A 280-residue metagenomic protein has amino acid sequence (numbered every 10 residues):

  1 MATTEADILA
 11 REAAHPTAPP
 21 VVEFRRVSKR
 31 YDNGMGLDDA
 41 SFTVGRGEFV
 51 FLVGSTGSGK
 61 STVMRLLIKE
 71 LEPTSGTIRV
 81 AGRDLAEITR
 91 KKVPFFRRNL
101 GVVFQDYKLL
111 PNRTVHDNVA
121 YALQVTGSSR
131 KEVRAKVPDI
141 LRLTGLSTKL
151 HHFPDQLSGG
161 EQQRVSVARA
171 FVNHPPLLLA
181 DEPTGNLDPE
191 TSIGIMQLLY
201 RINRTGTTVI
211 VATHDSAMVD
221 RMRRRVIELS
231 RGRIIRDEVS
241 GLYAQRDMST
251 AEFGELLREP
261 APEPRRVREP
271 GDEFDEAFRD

Functional and structural regions predicted by a protein language model:
I68: Helix-to-loop junction immediately C-terminal to a conserved catalytic motif
G76-D84: Conserved ABC transporter NBD signature motif
L85-G101, R130, I202-R204, R246-S249: ABC ATPase NBD coupling module
R113-A120: Short coil-to-helix segment of the ABC ATPase nucleotide-binding domain corresponding to the Q-loop/switch region
F153-L157, E161-Q163: Conserved ABC ATPase signature
V172-P176: A short, proline-enriched helix->beta-strand linker immediately N-terminal to the Walker B motif in ABC-type P-loop
L178-D181: Catalytic Walker B motif of ABC-type/P-loop ATPase nucleotide-binding domains
